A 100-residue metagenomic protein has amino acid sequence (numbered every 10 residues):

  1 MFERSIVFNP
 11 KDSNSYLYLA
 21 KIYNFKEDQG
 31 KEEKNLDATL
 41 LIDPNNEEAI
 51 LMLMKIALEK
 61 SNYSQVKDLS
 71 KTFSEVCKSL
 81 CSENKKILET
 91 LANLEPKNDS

Functional and structural regions predicted by a protein language model:
R4-S5, A38-T39, T72-F73: Canonical positions in the second alpha-helix
F8, I42, E75-S79: Structural marker of alpha-solenoid helical repeat scaffolds
D12, N46, L80-C81: Residue-level recognition of tetratricopeptide repeat
Y18, M52, K86-T90: Canonical tetratricopeptide repeat
K67-S100: Terminal, low-structured helical/coil segments at or just beyond the last alpha-helical repeat
